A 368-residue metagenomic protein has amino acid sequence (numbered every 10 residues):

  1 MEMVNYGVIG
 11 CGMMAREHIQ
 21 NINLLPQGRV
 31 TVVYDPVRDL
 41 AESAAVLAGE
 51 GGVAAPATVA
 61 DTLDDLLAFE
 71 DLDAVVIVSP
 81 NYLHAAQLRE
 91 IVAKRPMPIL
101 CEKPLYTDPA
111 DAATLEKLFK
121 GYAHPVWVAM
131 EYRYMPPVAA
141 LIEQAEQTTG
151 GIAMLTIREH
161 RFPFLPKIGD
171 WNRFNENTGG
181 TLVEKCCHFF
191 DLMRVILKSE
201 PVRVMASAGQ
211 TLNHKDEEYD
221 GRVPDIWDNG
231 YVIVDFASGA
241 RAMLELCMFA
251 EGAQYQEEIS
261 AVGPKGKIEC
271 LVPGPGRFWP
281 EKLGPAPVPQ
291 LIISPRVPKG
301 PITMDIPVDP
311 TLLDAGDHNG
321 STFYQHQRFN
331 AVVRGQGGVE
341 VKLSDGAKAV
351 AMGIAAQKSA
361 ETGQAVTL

Functional and structural regions predicted by a protein language model:
M1-G52: N-terminal Rossmann-like dinucleotide-binding module
G28, G51, A74-I77, G316 (+1 more regions): C-terminal helix-rich "cap/oligomerization" subdomain common to oxidoreductases
T31, D73, A153: Conserved acidic residues
A57-E70: Short acidic low-complexity segments
F69, A74-R133: Beta-strand-loop-alpha-helix segment that lines the small-molecule cofactor/substrate pocket of alpha/beta enzymes
Y132-P224, G363: Predominantly a Rossmann-like dinucleotide-binding segment in NAD(P)-dependent oxidoreductases
C187, E245-A253: Glycine-rich phosphate/pyrophosphate-binding beta-alpha loops
D216-V223, Y231, F236, I259-S260 (+1 more regions): C-terminal glycine/acidic-rich active-site capping loop/insertion
